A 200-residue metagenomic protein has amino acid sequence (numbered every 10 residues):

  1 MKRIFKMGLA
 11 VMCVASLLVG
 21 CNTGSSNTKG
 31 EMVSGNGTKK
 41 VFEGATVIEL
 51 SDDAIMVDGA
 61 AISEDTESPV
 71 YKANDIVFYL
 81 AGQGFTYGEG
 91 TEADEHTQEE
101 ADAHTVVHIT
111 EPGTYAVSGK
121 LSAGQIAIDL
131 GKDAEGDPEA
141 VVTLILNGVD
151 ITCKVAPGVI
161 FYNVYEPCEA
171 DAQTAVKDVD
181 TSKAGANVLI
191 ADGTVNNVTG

Functional and structural regions predicted by a protein language model:
M1-R3: N-terminal secretory signal peptides that target proteins for export/translocation
F5-V14, G20-G200: A composition-driven surface/loop motif
